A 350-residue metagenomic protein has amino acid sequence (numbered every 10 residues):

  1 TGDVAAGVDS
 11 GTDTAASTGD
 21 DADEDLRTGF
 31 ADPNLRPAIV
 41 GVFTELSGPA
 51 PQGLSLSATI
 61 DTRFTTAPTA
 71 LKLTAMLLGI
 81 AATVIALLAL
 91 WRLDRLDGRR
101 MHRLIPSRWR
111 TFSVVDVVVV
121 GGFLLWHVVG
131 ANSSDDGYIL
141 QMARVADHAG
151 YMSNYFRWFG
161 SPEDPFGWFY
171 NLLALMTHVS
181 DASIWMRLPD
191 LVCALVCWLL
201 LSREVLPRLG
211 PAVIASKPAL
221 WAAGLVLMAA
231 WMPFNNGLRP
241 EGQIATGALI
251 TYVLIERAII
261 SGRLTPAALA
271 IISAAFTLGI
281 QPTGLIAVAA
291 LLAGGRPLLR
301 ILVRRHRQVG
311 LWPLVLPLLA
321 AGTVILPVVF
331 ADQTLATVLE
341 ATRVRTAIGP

Functional and structural regions predicted by a protein language model:
T1-T66, D136-V179, S183-I184, V324-P350: Extracytoplasmic/periplasmic regions of membrane proteins
T62-L125: Start-transfer (signal-anchor) and selected internal transmembrane alpha helices of multi-pass inner/ER membrane
P68-A81, R187-L191, P240-I244, L278-I280 (+2 more regions): Alpha-helical transmembrane segments of polytopic membrane proteins
L93-S113, P207-S216, L298-W312: Membrane-interfacial, low-structure loops and terminal tails that flank and connect transmembrane helices in multi-pass
S113-L124, W221-L227, L316-T323: Alpha-helical transmembrane segments
G122-A215, W231-L238, I244-T246: Active-site lumenal/periplasmic loops and adjacent helix-entry segments of GT-C-fold, multi-pass membrane
L200, I214-L299, P317: Membrane-embedded helix bundles of polyisoprenyl
S273, G294, R304-A331: Hydrophobic alpha-helical membrane-interfacial segments at the cytosolic entry of transmembrane helices
